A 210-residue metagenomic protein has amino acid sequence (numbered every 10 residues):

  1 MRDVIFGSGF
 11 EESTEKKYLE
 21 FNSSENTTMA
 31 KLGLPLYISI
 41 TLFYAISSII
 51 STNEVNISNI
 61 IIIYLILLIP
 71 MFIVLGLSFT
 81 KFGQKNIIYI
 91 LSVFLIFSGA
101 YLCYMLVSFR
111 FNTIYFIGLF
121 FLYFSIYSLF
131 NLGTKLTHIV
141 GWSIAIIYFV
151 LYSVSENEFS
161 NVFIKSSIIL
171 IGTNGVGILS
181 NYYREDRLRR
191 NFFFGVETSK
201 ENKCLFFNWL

Functional and structural regions predicted by a protein language model:
M1-L32, Y37-A45, N53, F116-L119: Non-catalytic regulatory/interaction regions at protein termini and inter-domain linkers
S23-I40, V55-I66, L129-W142, S160-I171: Alpha-helical transmembrane segments and their helix-membrane boundary motifs
G33-I126, S143-Y148: Hydrophobic transmembrane alpha-helices and their membrane-interface boundaries in multi-pass, membrane-anchored
V74, Y101-V107, S125-T137, V150-S160 (+1 more regions): Juxtamembrane membrane-interface segments at transmembrane alpha-helix termini
T80-F82, S108-I114, K135-I144, F159-I169 (+1 more regions): A cytosolic-side transmembrane-helix exit/cap motif
F120, F163, E197: Short acidic-hydrophobic sequence patches enriched in Asp/Glu that either
I171-K200: Juxtamembrane or sensor-core-proximal signal-transducing alpha helices that couple sensory domains to cytosolic
E201-L210: PAS/LOV and related PAS-like sensory modules
